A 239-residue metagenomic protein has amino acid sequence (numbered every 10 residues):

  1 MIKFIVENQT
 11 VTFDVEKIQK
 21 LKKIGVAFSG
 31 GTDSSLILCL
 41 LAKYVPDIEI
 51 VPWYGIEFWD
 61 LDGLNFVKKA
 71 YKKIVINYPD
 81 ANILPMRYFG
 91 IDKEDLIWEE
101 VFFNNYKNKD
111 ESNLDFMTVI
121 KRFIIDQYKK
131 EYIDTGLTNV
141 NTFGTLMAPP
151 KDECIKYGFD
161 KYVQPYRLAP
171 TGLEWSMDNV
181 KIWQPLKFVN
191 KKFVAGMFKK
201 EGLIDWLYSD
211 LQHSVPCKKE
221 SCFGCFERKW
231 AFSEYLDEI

Functional and structural regions predicted by a protein language model:
I2-I239: Nucleotide-activated chemistry modules centered on ATP-dependent adenylation/adenylyltransferase
